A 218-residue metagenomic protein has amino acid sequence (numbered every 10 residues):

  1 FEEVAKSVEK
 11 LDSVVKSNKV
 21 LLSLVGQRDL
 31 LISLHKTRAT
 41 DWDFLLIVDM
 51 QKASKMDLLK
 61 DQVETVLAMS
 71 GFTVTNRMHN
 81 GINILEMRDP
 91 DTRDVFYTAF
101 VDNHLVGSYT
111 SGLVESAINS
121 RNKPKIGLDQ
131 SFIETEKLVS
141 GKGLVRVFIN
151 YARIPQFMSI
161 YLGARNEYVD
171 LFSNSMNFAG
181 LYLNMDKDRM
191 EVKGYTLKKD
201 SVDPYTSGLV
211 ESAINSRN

Functional and structural regions predicted by a protein language model:
F1-E86, T135-N174, T196-N218: Structural boundary/hinge residues at secondary-structure and domain interfaces
A39, D91, M185-K187: A generic beta-sheet turn/junction motif
L67, R121, M185-K187: Sec/Tat-exported extracytoplasmic proteins
V74-M78, F96-A99, L181-L183: Short, exposed beta-strand/loop patches in secreted or surface proteins that constitute
L85-P90, D94-Y161: A conserved glycine-rich beta-strand in the N-terminal activation segment of trypsin-fold
V95-I118, D186-L197, D203-T206, A213-R217: Charged, amphipathic alpha-helical scaffolding segments
M176-G180: The conserved catalytic core of RNA pseudouridine synthases
